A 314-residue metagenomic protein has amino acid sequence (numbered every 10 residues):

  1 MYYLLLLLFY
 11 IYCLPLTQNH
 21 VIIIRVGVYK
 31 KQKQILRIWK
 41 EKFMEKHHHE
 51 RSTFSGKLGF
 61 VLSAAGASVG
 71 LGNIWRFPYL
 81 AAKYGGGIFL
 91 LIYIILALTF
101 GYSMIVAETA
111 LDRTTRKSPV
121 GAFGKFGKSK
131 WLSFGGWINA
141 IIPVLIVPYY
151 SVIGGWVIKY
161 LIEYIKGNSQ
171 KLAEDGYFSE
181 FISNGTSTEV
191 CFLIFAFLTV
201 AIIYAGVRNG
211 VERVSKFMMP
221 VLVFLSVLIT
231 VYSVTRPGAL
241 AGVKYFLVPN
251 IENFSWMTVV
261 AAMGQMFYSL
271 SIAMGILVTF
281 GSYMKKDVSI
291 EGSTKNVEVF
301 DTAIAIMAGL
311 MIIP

Functional and structural regions predicted by a protein language model:
M1-P15: Hydrophobic alpha-helical signal peptides and transmembrane signal-/tail-anchor segments that drive secretory-pathway
V21-F43: Short, Lys/Arg-enriched N-terminal segments with co-localized hydrophobic residues within the first ~10-30 amino acids
I35-W75, M104-T109, R113-F126, K130-F134 (+1 more regions): Membrane-interface "cap" regions at the ends of multi-pass membrane proteins
E45-F54, L58, E212, K216-P314: Membrane-embedded translocation segments of transport machinery
H48-R51, Y79-Y84, P119-I138, S151-R208 (+1 more regions): Inter-helical loop and helix-membrane interface segments of multi-pass membrane transporters/permeases
G56-L96, V278-G281, G292-K295, V299-T302: Transmembrane helix-boundary motif of multi-pass solute transporters/channels
F60-A67, Y93-L98, S133-V147, A196-F197 (+4 more regions): Hydrophobic alpha-helical transmembrane segments of multi-pass small-molecule transporters/permeases
Y93-F100, I141-I165, C191-A205, P220-S233 (+1 more regions): Hydrophobic core segments of alpha-helical transmembrane domains in multi-pass membrane transport and ion-translocation
